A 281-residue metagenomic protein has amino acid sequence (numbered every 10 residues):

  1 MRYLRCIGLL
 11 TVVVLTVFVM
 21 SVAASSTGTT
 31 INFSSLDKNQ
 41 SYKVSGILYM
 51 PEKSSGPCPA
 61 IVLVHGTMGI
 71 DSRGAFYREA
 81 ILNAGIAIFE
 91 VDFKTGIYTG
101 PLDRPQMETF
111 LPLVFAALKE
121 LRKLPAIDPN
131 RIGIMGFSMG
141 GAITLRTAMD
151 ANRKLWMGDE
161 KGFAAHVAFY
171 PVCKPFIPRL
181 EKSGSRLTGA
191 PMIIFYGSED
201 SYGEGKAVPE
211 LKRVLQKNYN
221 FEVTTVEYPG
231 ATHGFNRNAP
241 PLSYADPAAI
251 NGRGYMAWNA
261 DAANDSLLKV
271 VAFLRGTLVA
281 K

Functional and structural regions predicted by a protein language model:
A24-G56: N-terminal cap/lid segment of alpha/beta-hydrolase-fold proteins
S54-C58, L63-G100, P175-F176, S201-G205: Short substrate-entry loop that stabilizes the transition state in hydrolases
V114-T188: Primarily recognizes the serine-hydrolase "nucleophile elbow" in alpha/beta-hydrolase and SGNH/GDSL folds
E181, E204-L215: Short alpha-helix in the alpha/beta-hydrolase fold that links the catalytic acid
T188, I194-Y196: Short beta-strand/loop motif that positions the catalytic acidic residue of the alpha/beta-hydrolase fold
E199-G203, H233-G234: Acidic catalytic loop of the alpha/beta-hydrolase fold
N220-K281: C-terminal catalytic histidine-bearing segment of alpha/beta-hydrolase fold enzymes
